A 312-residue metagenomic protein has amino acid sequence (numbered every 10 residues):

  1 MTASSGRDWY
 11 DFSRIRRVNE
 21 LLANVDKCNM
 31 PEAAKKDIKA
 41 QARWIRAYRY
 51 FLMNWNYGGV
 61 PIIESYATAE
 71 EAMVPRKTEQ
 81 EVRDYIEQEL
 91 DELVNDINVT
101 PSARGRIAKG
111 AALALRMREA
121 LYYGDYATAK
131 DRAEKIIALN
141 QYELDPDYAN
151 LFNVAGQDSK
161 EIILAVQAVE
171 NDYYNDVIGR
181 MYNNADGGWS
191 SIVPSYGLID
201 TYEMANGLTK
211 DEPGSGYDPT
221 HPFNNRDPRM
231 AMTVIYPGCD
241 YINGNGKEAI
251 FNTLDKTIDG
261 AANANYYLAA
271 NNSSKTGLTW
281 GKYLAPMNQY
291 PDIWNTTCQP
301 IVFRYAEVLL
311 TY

Functional and structural regions predicted by a protein language model:
M1-Y57, A72-M73, K77-E81, L90-R104 (+6 more regions): Conserved, well-structured interaction surfaces
P31, I62-S65, D145-D147: Short, hydrophobic secondary-structure boundary micro-motifs
N54-S65, Y126-A133: Short, well-structured active-site flanking segments
I86, L164, Q299: Periplasmic binding protein-like
L90-I97, R106-N263: An aromatic- and glycine-enriched ligand-binding surface/loop that stacks and positions planar moieties
A249, T253-A285: Catalytic cores of enzymes that engage adenine nucleotides and/or redox cofactors via long glycine-rich, Lys/Arg/His
